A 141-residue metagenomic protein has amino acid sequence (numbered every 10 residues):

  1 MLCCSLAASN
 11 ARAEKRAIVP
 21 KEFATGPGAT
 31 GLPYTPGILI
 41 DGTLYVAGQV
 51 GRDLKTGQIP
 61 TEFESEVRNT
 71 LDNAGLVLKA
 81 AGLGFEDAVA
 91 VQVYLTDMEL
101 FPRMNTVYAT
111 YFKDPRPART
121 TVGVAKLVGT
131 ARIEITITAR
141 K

Functional and structural regions predicted by a protein language model:
M1-D72, L76-V89, L95-K141: N-terminal presequence-like segments and the immediate start of the first folded domain
